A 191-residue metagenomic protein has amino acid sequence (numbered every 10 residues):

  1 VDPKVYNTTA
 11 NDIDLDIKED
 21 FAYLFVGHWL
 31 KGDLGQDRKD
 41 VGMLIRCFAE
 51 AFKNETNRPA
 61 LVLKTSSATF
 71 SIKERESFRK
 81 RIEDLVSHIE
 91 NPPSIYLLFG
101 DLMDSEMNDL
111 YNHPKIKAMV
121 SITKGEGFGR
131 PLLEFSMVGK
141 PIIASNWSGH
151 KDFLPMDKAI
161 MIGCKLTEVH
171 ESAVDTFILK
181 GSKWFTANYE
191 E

Functional and structural regions predicted by a protein language model:
V1-T8, G163: Donor nucleotide-sugar binding/catalytic pocket of nucleotide-sugar-dependent glycosyltransferases
K4-Y6, P114, V138, M156: Catalytic cores of nucleotide-enabled group-transfer and carboxylate-activating enzymes in metabolic and assembly-line
V5-D109: Conserved catalytic-core segment of nucleotide-activated headgroup transferases in glycan assembly
F21-Y23, F48, F52, Y111 (+4 more regions): Tryptophan-centric aromatic hotspots in well-structured domains and transmembrane helices
N108, L133-P141, S148-D152: Short alpha-helical segment that forms part of, or immediately flanks, the ligand-binding pocket in carbohydrate-active
D109-G127, M137-P141: Acidic donor-binding loop of glycosyltransferase active sites
P141-A144, I160-I162: Short hydrophobic beta-strand element within catalytic cores of glycosyltransferases and related nucleotide-activated
K151-E191: Change "using UDP/GDP/dTDP sugars" to "using nucleotide sugars
